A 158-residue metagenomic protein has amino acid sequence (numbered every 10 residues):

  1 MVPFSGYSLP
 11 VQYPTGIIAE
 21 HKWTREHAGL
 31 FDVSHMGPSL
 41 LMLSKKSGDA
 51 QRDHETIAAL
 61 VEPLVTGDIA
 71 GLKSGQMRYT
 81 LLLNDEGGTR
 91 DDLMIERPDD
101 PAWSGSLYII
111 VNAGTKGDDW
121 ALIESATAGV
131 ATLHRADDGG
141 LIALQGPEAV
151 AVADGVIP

Functional and structural regions predicted by a protein language model:
M1-P158: Basic, glycine/lysine-rich polyanion-binding surfaces/domains
